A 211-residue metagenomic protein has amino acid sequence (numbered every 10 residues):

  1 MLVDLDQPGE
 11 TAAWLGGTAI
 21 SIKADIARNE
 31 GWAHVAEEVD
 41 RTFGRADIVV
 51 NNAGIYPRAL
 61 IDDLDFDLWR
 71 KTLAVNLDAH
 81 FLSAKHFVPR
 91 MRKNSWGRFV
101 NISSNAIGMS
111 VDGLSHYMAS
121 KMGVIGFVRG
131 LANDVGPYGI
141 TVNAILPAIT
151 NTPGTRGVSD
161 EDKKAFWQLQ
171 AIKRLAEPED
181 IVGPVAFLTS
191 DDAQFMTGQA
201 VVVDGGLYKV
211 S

Functional and structural regions predicted by a protein language model:
M1-F43, P57, L68: Short-chain dehydrogenase/reductase
L60-I61, L68-L73, T155, F166: Substrate-binding pocket helix/loop in short-chain dehydrogenase/reductase
A84, S120, V128: Active-site helix of classical SDR
P89, N133-D134, Q194: Alpha-helical segment proximal to the catalytic Tyr-Lys
M109, A186, T197-S211: Short C-terminal tail/terminal secondary-structure segment of NAD(P)H-dependent dehydrogenase/reductase domains
G136, T141, M196-G198: Short, small/polar-rich loop/turn modules that mediate ligand/substrate recognition or access, typified
Q170-I181, D192: A conserved structural motif in NAD(P)-dependent oxidoreductases
